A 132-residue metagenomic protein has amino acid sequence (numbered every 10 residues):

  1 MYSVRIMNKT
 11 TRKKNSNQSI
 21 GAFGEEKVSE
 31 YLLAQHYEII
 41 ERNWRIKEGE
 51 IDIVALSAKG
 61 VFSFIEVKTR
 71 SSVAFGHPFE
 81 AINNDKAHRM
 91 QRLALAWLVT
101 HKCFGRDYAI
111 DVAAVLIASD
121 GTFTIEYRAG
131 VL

Functional and structural regions predicted by a protein language model:
M1-R42: Acidic-basic catalytic patches of nuclease active cores, encompassing PD-(D/E)XK and other metal-cofactor nuclease
E25, E50-D52, E66, K86 (+1 more regions): Acidic active-site catalytic centers that drive phospho-/nucleotidyl reactions and related ester hydrolyses
L32, I53-A55, K59-V73, M90: Conserved catalytic cores of phosphodiester-cleaving nucleases, focusing on short active-site segments
E38-F62: Active-site metal-binding core of divalent-cation-utilizing nuclease and nuclease-like domains
E48, F62-F64, D107, I125: Structural motif
S71-Q91: Mg2+/Mn2+-dependent nuclease catalytic core
D85-G105: Arginine/glycine-rich "motif VI" loop of SF2 helicases in the C-terminal RecA-like domain
V99-L132: Domain-level recognition of nuclease-like catalytic cores that cleave nucleotide substrates
